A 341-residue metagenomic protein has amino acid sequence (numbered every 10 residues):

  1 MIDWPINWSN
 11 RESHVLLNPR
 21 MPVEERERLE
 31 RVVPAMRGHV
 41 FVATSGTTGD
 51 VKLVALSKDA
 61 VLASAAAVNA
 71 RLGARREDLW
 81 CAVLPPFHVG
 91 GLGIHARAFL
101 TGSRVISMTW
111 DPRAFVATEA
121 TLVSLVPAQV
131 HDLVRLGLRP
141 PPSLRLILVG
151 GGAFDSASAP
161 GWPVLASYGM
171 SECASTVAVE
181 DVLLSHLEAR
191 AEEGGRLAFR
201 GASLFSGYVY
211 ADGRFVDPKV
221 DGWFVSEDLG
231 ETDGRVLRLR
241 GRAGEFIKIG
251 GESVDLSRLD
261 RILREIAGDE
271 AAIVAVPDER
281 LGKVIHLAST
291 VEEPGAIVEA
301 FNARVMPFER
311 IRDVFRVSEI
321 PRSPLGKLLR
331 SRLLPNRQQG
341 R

Functional and structural regions predicted by a protein language model:
M1-A35, E119, E292-E293: Structural core segment of the AMP-binding/adenylate-forming
H14-V15, A55-L133: AMP-binding/adenylate-forming
L29-A43, G73-L79: Conserved pre-ATP/AMP-binding loop-to-beta segment of ANL
G38-A66: Conserved AMP-binding A3 loop
T44-T47, W80, V123, I147 (+2 more regions): Conserved S/T- and glycine-rich ATP-binding loop of Class I adenylate-forming
L133-V182, E188-R190: Gly/Ser/Thr-rich phosphate-binding loop
E192-G222, R242, E252-V254: Conserved ATP/PPi-binding loop(s) of AMP-dependent carboxylate-activating enzymes
G201, D221-G222, E227-E309, E319 (+2 more regions): AMP-binding/adenylate-forming catalytic core of the ANL superfamily
